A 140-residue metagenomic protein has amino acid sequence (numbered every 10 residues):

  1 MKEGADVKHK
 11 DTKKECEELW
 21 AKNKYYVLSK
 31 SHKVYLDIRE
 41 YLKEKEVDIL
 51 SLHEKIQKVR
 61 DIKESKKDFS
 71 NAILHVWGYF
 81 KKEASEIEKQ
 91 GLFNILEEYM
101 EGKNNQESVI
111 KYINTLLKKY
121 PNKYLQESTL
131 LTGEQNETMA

Functional and structural regions predicted by a protein language model:
M1-A140: Acidic, Ser/Pro/Thr-rich low-complexity regulatory regions and the short amphipathic helical interaction modules they
